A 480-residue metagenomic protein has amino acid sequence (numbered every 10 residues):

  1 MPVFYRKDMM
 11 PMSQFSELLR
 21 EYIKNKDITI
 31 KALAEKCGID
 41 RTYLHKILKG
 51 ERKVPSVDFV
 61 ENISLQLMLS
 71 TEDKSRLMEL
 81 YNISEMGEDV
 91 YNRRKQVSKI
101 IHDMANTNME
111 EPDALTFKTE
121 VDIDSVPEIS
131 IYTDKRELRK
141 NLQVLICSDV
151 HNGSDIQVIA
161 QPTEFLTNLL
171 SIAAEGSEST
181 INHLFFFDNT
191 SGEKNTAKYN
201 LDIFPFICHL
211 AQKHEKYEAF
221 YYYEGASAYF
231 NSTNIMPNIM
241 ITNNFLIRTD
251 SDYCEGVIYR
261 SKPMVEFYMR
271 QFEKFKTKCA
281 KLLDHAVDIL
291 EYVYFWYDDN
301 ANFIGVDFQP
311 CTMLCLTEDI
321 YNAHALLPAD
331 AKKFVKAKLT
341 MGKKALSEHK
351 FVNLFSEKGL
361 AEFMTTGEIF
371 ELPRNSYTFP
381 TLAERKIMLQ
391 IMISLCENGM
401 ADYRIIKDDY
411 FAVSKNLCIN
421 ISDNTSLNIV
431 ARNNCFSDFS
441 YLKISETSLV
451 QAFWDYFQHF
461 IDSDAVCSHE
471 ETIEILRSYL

Functional and structural regions predicted by a protein language model:
P2-T29, K36: A short, Lys/Arg-rich alpha-helix, primarily the initiator
A32-A34, I63: Short alpha-helical "recognition helix" segments of helix-turn-helix
G38-P55, N62, M78-N82: Recognition helix of helix-turn-helix/homeodomain-like DNA-binding domains that insert into the DNA major groove
V57-E61, L65-L115: Short amphipathic recognition helices of helix-turn-helix/homeodomain-type DNA-binding modules
I101-Y132, R136: The feature captures two recurrent sequence modes
V126-S478: Hydrophobic protein-protein interaction segments
